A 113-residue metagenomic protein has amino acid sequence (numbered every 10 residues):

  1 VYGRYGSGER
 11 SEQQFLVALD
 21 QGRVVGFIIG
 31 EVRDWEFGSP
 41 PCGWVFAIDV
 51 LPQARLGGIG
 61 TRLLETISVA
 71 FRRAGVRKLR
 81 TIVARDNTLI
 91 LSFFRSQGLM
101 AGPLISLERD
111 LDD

Functional and structural regions predicted by a protein language model:
V1-F15, I29: Active-site rim helix/loop that mediates acceptor-substrate recognition in acyltransferases
V17, R23-V32, W44, D49: Conserved beta-strand in the GNAT
R33-V45, R55, G102-P103: A conserved beta-turn-beta hairpin within the catalytic core of GNAT-like acetyltransferases that forms part
V50, L56-V69, S92-S96: Conserved acetyl-CoA-binding loop-helix of GNAT-fold acetyltransferases
T61, R73, R85-I105: Conserved active-site alpha-helix within GNAT-family acetyltransferase domains
L64, F71-V83: Conserved GNAT acetyl-CoA-binding A-motif
E108-D113: Short beta-strand-to-coil "C-cap" segments at the C-terminal boundary of structured domains/repeats, marking
